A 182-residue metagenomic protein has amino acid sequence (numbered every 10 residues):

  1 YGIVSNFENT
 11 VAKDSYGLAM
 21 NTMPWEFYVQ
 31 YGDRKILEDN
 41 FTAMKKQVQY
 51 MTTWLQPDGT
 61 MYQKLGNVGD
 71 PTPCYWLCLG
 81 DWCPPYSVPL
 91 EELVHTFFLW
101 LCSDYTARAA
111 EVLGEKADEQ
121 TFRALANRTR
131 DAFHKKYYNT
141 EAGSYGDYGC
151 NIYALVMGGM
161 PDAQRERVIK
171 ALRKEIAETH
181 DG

Functional and structural regions predicted by a protein language model:
Y1-G182: Active-site core of glycosidic bond-cleaving carbohydrate-active enzymes
